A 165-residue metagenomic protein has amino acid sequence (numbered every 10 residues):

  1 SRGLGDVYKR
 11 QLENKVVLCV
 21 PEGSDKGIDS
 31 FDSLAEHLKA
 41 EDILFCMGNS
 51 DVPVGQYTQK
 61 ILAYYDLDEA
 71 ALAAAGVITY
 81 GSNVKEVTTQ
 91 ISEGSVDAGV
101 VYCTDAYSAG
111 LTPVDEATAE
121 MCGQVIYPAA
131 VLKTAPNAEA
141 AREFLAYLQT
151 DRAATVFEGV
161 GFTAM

Functional and structural regions predicted by a protein language model:
S1-R2, I91-D115, A119-G123: A ligand-binding cleft/hinge motif common to bilobed small-molecule-binding domains
G3-Y8: Short, small-residue-biased leader/transition segments that mark boundaries at the very start of proteins
Q11-S30: Hydrophobic/proline-rich hinge and linker segments of small-molecule sensing/allosteric domains, predominantly
F31-G81: Ligand-binding cleft/hinge of the Venus flytrap
M47-S50, Y102-D105, V160: Short secondary-structure boundary segments
V87-T88: Short, hydrophobic alpha-helical packing/hinge segments within bilobed ligand-binding/sensory domains
Y107-A146, T163-A164: Periplasmic-binding protein-like
L148-M165: Periplasmic-binding protein-like
